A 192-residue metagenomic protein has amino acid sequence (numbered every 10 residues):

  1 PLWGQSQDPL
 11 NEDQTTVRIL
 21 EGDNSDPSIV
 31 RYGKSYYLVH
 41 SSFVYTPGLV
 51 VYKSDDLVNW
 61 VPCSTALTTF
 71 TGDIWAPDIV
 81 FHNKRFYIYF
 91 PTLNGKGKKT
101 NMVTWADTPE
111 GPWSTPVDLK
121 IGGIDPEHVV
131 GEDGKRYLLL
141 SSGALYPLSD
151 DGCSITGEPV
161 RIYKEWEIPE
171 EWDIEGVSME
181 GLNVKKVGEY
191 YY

Functional and structural regions predicted by a protein language model:
L2-Y192: Carbohydrate-active catalytic/glycan-binding domains of CAZyme proteins, especially the secreted or lumenal ectodomains
